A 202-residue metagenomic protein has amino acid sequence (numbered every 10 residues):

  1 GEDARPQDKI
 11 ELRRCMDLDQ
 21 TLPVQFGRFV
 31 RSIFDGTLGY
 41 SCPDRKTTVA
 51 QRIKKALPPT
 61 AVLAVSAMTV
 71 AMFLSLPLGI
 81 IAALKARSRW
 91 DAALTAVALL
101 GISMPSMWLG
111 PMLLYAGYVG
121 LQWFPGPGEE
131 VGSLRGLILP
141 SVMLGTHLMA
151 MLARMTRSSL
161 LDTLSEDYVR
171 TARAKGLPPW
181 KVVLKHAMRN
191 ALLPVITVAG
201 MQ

Functional and structural regions predicted by a protein language model:
G1-G27, T47, L121-L139: Hydrophobic alpha-helical transmembrane segments of membrane transport/permease proteins and related membrane-embedded
G1-T21, A50-K55, M72, I81 (+2 more regions): N-terminal signal-anchor/first transmembrane alpha helix
I10, R31, A96-P125, M143-L148 (+1 more regions): Membrane-water interface segments at the C-terminal ends of transmembrane alpha-helices in multi-pass inner-membrane
E11-R14, R28, S32, Q51 (+6 more regions): Short amphipathic alpha-helical coupling elements at transmembrane boundaries
D17-L18, R31, D35, Y118 (+3 more regions): Residues at helix-coil transition
L18-L76: An internal, D/E-rich "acidic patch" concept
I53-W90, S106, E129-Q202: Alpha-helical transmembrane segments of integral membrane proteins, especially multi-pass inner/plasma-membrane
